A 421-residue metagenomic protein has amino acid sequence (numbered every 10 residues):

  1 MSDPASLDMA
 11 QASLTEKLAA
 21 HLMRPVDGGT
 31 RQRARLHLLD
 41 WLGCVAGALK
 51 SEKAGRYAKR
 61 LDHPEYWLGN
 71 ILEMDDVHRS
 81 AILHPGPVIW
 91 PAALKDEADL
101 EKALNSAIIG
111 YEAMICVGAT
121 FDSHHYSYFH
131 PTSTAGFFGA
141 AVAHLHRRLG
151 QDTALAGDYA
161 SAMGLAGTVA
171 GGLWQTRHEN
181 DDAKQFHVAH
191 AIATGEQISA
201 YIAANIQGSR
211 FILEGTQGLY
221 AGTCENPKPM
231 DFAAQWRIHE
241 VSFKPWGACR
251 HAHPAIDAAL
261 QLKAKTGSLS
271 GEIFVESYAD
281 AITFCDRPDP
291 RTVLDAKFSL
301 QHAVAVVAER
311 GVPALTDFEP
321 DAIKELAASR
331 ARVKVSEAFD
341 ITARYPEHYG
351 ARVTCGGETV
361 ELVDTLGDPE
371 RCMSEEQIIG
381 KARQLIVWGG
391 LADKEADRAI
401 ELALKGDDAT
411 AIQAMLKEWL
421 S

Functional and structural regions predicted by a protein language model:
M1-I82, T176, A183-A193, A200-S421: Terminal-appendage/accessory-domain detector
R35, L39, I89, L104-A107 (+2 more regions): Hydrophobic face of alpha-helices
W41-L42, G55-Y66, N70-Y128, S133 (+1 more regions): Conserved beta-ketoacyl condensing-enzyme motif
L42, I89-E97, G110-M114, F137-R148 (+4 more regions): Buried hydrophobic packing segments
V88-W90, K95, A113, T168-G172 (+2 more regions): Short connector loops/turns at beta-strand edges and beta->alpha or beta->beta junctions
E101-N105, I109-Q197, F211-T216: Glycine-rich, mobile lid/loop segments that gate access to catalytic sites or pores
